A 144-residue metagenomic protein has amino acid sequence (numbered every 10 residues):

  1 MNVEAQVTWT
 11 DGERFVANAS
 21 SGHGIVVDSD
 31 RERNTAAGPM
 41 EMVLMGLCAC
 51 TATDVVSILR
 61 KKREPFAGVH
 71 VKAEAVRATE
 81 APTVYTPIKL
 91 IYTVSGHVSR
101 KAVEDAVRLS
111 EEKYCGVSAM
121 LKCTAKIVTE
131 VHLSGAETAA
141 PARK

Functional and structural regions predicted by a protein language model:
M1-M45, V55-K144: Extended beta-strand/beta-hairpin segments
L47-C50: Alpha-helical metal-binding/catalytic segments enriched in His/Glu/Asp
